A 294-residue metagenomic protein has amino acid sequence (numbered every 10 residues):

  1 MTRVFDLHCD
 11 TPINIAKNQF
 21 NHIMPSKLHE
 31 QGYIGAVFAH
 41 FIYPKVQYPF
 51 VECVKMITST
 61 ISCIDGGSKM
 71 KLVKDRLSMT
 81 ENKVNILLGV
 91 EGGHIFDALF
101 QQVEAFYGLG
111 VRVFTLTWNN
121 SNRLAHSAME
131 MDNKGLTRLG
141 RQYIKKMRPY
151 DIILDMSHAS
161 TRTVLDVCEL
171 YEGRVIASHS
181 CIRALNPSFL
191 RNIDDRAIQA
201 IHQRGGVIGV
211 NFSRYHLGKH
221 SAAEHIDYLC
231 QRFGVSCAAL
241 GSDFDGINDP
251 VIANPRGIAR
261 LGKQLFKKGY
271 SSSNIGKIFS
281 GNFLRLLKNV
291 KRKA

Functional and structural regions predicted by a protein language model:
M1-N133, R138, R183, P187-A294: N-terminal hydrophobic targeting/anchoring segments and the immediately downstream early-domain regions of hydrolases
I61-D65, G135-P149, V167-I176, R232: Alpha-helix-loop-beta-strand connector modules within alpha/beta enzyme cores
L87-L88, I144, I152: Hydrophobic alpha-helical segments with transmembrane-like composition
I152, G173, G206: A short helix->loop->beta-strand "cap" motif at the edges of active sites that frequently abuts
I152-A159: Catalytic beta/alpha-barrel core
A159-D166: Internal active-site segments that recognize and position negatively charged phosphoryl groups and nucleotide moieties
C168-C181, R260-L261, L265: A short alpha/beta connector and helix-capping loop motif
